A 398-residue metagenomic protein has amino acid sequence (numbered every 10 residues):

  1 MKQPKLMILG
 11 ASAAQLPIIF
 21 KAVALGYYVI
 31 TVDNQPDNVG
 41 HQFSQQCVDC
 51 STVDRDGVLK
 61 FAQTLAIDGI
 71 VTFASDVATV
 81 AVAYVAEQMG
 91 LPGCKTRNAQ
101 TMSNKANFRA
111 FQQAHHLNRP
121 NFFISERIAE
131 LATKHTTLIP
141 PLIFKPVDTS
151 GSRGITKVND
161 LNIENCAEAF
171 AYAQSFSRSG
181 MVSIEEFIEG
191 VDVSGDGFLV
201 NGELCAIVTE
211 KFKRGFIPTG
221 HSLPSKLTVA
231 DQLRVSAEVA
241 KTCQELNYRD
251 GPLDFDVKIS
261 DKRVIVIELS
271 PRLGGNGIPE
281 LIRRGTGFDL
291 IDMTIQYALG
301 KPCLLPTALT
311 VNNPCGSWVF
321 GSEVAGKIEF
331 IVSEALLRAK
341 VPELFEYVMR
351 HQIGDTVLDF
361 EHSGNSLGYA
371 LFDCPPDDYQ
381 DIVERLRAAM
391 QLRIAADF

Functional and structural regions predicted by a protein language model:
M1-R97, P302-L304, N313, H351-T356 (+2 more regions): ATP-binding N-terminal substructure of ATP-dependent carboxylate-amine bond-forming enzymes
F61-I67, T136-I139, F176-R178: Glycine-rich phosphate-binding loop signature in dinucleotide/nucleotide-binding domains
E87-N159: A conserved helix-loop-beta module that forms one wall/lid of the active-site cleft in ATP-utilizing catalytic domains
I155-V264, L273: Internal nucleotide-binding/catalytic subdomain
V158-D160, G197, F320-E323, A370-P376: Short beta-strand-to-loop capping motifs
F170-Y172, I331-A335, I382-M390: Short amphipathic alpha-helices in soluble, non-transmembrane regions that often serve as interface/regulatory elements
R234-F255, S270-E329: Active-site "cap" helix and flanking loop/linker of ATP-utilizing ligase/carboxylase catalytic domains
G321-I353: Glycine-rich active-site loop/lid that clamps phosphate-bearing ligands
